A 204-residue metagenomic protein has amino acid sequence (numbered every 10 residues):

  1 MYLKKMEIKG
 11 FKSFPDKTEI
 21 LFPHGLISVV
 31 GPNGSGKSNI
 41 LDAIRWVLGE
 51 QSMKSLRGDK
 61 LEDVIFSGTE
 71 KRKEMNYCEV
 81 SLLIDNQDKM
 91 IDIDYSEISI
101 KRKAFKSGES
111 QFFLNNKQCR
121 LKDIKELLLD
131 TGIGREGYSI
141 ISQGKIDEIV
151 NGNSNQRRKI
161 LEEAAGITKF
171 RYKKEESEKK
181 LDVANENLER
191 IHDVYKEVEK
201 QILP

Functional and structural regions predicted by a protein language model:
Y2-P204: Gly/Lys-enriched N-terminal cap/neck module of very large, oligomeric protein machines
